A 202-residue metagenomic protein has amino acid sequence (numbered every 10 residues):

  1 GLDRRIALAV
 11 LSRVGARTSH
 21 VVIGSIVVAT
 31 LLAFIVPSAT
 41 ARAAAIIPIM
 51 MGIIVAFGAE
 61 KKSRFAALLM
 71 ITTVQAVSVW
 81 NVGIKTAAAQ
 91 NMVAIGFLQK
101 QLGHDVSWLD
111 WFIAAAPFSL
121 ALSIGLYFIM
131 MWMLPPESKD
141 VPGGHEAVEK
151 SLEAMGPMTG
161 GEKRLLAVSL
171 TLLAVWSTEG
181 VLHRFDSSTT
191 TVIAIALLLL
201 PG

Functional and structural regions predicted by a protein language model:
G1-E60: Membrane-embedded alpha-helical segments and adjacent helix-loop junctions characteristic of multi-pass solute
L2-R5, A39-R42, F57-G156, L182: Juxtamembrane and boundary regions of transmembrane helices in multi-pass small-molecule transporters and channels
A9, R13, T30, G52-A56 (+4 more regions): Generic, well-ordered alpha-helical scaffold segments in large soluble proteins
S12, A16, R64-A67, M155-E162 (+2 more regions): Membrane-water interface of alpha-helical transmembrane segments
S19-V27, M70-I71, F112-A116, L166-L170 (+1 more regions): Hydrophobic alpha-helical transmembrane segments
A29-A33, W80, F118-L126, M130 (+2 more regions): Alpha-helical transmembrane segments of multipass membrane proteins
R42-I46, F118-S119, D186-I195: Structural signature of hydrophobic alpha-helical transmembrane segments
F128-P135, M158-K163, L172-G202: Flexible hinge motifs at transmembrane-helix junctions and intramembrane kinks/re-entrant loops in multi-pass membrane
